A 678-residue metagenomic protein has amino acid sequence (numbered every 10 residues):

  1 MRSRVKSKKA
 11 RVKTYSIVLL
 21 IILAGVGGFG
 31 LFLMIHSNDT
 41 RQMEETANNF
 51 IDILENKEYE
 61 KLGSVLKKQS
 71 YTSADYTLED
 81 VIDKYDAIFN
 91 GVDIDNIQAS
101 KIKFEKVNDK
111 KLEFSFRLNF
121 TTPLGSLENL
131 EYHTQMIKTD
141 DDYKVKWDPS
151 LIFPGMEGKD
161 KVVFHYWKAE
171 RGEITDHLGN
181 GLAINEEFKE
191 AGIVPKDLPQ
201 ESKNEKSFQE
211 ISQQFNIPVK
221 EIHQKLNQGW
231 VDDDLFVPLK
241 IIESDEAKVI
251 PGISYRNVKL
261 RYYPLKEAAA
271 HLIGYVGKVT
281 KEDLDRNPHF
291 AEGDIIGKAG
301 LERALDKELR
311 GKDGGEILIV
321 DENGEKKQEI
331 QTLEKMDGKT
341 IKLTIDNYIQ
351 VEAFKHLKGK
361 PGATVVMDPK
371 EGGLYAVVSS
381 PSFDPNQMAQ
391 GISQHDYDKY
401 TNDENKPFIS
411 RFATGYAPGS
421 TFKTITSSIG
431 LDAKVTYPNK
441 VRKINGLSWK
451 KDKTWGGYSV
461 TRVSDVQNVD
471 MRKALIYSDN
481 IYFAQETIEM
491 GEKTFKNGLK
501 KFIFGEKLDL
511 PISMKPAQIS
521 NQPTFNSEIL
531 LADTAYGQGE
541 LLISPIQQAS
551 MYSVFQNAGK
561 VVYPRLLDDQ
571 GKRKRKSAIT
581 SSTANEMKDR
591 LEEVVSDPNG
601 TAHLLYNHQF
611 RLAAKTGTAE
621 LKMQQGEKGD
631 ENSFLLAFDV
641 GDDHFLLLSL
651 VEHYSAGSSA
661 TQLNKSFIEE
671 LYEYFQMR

Functional and structural regions predicted by a protein language model:
M1-K13: N-terminal Lys/Arg-rich, disordered targeting/topogenic segments
R11-D52, N56: Short, low-complexity N-terminal intrinsically disordered segments enriched in polar/charged residues
M34-S37, N48-I51, Q69-Y71, N119-P123 (+13 more regions): Second-shell loop/turn segments in exported
R41-E45, I53-E60, D75-E79, A169 (+14 more regions): Soluble non-cytosolic domains of exported or imported proteins
E45, E60-D109: Short solvent-exposed beta->alpha transition segments
N56, D86-A363, F383-P407: Extracytoplasmic/periplasmic proteins that interact with beta-lactams or build/remodel peptidoglycan
D321-I330, D368-S420, I425-H653, E673-M677: Beta-lactam-recognizing serine transpeptidase/beta-lactamase-like catalytic domain environment
L663-R678: Short, gly/Ser/Thr-rich active-site loops of penicillin-recognizing serine hydrolases
